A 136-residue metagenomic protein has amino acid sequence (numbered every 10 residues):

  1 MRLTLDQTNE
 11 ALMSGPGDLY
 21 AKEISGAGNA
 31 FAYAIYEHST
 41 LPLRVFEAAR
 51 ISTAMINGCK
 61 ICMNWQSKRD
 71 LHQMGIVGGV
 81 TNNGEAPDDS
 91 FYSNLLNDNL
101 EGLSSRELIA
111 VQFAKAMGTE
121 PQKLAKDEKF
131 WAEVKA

Functional and structural regions predicted by a protein language model:
M1-E47, N82-N83: Secretory/endomembrane lumenal or extracellular ectodomains immediately following the signal peptide
A21-G28, S52-M63, L103, A114-M117: Alpha-helical transition-metal enzyme core signature, strongest for iron centers
G26-H38, D89-D98, F130-K135: Short amphipathic alpha-helical segments and their helix-coil junctions
L41-I56, C62-M63, R69-D70: Local sequence-structure signature of Cys/Sec-based thiol-disulfide redox active-site neighborhoods
L41-R44, I76-V77, D88, A136: Helix N-cap / loop-to-helix initiation motif
I61-A114: Helix-adjacent hinge/juxtasegments
R106-A136: Acidic/histidine-rich alpha-helical segments that form the ligand environment of transition-metal centers
